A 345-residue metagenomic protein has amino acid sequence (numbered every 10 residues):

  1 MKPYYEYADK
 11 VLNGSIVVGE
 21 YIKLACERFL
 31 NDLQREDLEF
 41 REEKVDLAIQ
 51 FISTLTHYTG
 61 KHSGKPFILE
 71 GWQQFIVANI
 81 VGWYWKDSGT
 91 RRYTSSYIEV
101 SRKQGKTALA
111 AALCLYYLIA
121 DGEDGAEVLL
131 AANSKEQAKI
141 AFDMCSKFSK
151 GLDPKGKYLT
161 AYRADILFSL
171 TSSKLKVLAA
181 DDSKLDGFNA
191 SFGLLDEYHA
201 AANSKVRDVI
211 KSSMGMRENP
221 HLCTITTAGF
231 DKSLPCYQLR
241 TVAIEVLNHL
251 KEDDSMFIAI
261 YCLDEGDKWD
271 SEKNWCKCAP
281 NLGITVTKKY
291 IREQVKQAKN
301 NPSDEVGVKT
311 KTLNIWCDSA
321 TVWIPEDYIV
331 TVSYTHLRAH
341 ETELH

Functional and structural regions predicted by a protein language model:
M1-R338: Phosphate/NTP-binding elements of NTP-utilizing enzymes
H336, E343-H345: Single conserved hydrophobic/aromatic residue that forms the stacking wall/gate of nucleotide- or nucleobase-binding
